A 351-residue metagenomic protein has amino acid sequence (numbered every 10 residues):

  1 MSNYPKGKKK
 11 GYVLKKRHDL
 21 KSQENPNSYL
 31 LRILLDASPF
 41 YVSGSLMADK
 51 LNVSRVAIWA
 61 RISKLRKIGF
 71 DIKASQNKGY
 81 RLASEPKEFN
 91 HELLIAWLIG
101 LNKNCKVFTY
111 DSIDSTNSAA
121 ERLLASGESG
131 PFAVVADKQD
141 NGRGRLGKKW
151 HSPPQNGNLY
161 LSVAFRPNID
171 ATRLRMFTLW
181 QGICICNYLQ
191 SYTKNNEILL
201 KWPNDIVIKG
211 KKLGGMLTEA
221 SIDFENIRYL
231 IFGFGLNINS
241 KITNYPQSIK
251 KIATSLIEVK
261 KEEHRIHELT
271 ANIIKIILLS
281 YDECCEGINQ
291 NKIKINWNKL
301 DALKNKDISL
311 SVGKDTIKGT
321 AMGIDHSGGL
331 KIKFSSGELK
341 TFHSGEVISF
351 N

Functional and structural regions predicted by a protein language model:
S2-P5, K9-T193, S221: N-terminal lobe of the biotin/lipoate ligase/transferase fold
N3-S54, S63, K67-I68, I169-I198 (+1 more regions): Long, positively charged amphipathic alpha-helical accessory segments at protein N-termini or as interdomain linkers
D205: Conserved active-site carboxylates
